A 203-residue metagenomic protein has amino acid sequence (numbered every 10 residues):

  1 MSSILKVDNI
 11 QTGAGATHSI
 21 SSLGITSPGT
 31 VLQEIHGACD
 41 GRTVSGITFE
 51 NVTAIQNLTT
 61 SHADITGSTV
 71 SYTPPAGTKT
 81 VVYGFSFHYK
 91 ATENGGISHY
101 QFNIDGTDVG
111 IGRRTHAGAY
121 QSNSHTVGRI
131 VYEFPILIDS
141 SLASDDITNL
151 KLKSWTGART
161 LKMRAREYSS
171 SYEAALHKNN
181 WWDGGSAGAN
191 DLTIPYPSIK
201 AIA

Functional and structural regions predicted by a protein language model:
S2-N51: Glycine-rich, low-complexity segments
T48-N57, S61-G67, S71-T80, G84-A158 (+1 more regions): Terminal beta-strand-rich extracellular "head" domains that mediate receptor/glycan or other ligand binding
